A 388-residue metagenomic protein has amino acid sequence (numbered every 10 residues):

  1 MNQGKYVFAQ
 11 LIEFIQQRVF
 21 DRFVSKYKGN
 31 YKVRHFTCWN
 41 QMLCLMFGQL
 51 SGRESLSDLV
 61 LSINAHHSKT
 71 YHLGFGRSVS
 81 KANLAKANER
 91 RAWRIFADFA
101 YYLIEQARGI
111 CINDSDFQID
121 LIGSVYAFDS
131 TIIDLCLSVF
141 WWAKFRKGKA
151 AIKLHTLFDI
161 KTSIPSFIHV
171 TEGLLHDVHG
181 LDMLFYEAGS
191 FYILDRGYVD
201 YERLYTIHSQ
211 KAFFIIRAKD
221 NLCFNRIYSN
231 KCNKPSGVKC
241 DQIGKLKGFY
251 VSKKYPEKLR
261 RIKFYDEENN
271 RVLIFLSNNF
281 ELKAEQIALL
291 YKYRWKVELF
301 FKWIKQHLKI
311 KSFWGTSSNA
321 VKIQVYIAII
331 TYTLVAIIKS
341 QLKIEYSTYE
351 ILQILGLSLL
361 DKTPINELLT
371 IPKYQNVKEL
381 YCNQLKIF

Functional and structural regions predicted by a protein language model:
M1-D58, S62, R91, D98-F99 (+2 more regions): Single, function-defining residue in the core of a domain
H66-G74: Extended, structured, electrostatic nucleic-acid-contact surfaces
H72, N113-D116, W142-F145, L181: Catalytic micro-motifs at enzyme active sites that drive phosphoryl/nucleotidyl and oxygen chemistry
L73-R91, Y101: Major-groove recognition helix of helix-turn-helix-like DNA-binding domains
A82-K86, E105-C111, P372-K378: Short alpha-helical linear motifs
I95-A107: Short Lys/Arg-enriched helix C-cap and helix-to-coil transition segments that create basic nucleic-acid-contact patches
A107-N113, F117, D177-V178: A short, well-structured juxtamembrane/interface segment
